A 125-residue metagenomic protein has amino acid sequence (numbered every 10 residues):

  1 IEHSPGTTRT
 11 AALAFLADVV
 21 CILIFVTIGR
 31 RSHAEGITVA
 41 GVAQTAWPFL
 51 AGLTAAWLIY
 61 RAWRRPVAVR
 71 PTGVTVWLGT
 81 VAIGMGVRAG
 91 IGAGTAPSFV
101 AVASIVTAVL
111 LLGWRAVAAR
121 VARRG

Functional and structural regions predicted by a protein language model:
G6-G41: Membrane-helix boundary elements
R9, L13, A108-G125: Membrane-water interface at the C-terminal end of transmembrane alpha helices
C21-L23, P48, T75-V87, V106-T107: Small-residue-rich segments of transmembrane alpha-helices in multi-pass membrane proteins, especially helix faces
C21-S32, A55-W63, I83-V87, I91 (+1 more regions): Alpha-helical membrane-inserting segments
E35-V39, P66-V67, G92-P97: Membrane-interface helix caps and helix-loop-helix hairpins in membrane proteins
V39-A51: Structural signature of hydrophobic alpha-helical transmembrane segments
Y60-G79, P97-S104: Internal alpha-helical transmembrane segments of multi-pass membrane proteins
G86-V102: Membrane-helix boundary connector in multi-pass membrane proteins
